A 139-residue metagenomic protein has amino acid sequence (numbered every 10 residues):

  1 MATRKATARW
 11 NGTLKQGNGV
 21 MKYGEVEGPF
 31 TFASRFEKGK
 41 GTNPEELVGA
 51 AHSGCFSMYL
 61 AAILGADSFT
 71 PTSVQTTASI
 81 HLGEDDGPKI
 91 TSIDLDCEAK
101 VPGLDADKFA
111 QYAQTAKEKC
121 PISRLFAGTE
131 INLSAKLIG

Functional and structural regions predicted by a protein language model:
M1-A50, S57-G139: Extended beta-strand/beta-hairpin segments
